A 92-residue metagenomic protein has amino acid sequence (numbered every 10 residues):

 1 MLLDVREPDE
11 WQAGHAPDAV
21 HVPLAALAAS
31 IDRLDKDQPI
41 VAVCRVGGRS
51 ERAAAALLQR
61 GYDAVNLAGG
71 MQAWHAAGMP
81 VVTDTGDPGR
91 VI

Functional and structural regions predicted by a protein language model:
M1, E7-P39, G48-I92: Rhodanese-like catalytic fold shared by cysteine-dependent sulfurtransferases and DSP/PTP-type phosphatases
V43: Short, surface-exposed ligand- or partner-binding patches at beta-edge/loop junctions that are enriched in aromatics
